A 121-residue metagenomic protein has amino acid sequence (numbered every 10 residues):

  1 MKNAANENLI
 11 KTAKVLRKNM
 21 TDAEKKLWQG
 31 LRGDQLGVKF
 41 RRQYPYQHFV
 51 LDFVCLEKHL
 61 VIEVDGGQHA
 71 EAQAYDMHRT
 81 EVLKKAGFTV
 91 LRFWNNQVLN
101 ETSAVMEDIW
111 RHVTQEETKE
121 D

Functional and structural regions predicted by a protein language model:
M1-L36, T114-D121: Solvent-exposed, charged helical/coil patches that constitute nucleic-acid or partner-interaction surfaces
L16, M20, Y44-V113: Basic, amphipathic alpha-helical patches used to engage nucleic acids or provide basic targeting signals, exemplified
G37-V38, T89: Short, well-ordered coil loops that connect the C-terminus of an alpha-helix to the N-terminus of a beta-strand
K39-Q43: A short linear hydrophobic-aromatic micro-motif
